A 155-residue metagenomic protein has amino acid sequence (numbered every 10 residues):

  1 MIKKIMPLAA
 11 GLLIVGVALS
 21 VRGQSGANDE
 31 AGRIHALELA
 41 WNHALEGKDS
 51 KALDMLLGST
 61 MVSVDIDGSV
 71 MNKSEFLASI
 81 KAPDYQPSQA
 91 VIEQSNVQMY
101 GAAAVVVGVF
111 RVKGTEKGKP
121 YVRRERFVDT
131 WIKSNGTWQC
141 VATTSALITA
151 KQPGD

Functional and structural regions predicted by a protein language model:
M1-A10: Bacterial N-terminal signal peptides that target proteins for export
A9-A18: Bacterial N-terminal signal peptides
L19-G23: Sec/Tat signal peptide C-region and signal peptidase I cleavage site
Q24-M55, T60-D155: A beta-strand edge to alpha-helix "cap/lid" segment located at domain peripheries
